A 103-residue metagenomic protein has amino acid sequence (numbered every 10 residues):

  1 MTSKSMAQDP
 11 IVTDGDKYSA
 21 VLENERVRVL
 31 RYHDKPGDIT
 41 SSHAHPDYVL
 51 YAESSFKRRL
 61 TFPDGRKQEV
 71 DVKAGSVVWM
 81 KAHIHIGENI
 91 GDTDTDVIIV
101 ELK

Functional and structural regions predicted by a protein language model:
P10-I11: Catalytic phosphate/metal-binding cores of nucleic-acid and nucleotide-processing enzymes, i.e., regions that mediate
D14-D38, P46-L50, V100: A short glycine-rich, His/Asp/Glu-containing loop-to-beta-strand
E23, D64-A82: Short acidic-glycine-tyrosine-enriched beta hairpin
G37-T40, V78-E88: Histidine-centered metal-chelating micro-motifs
I39-T40, F56-T61, V77: Short beta-strand segments in beta-sandwich/barrel cores
A44-R59: Short, conserved beta-strand element in jelly-roll/cupin
S55, A82-K103: Ligand-binding loop in jelly-roll beta-barrel domains
